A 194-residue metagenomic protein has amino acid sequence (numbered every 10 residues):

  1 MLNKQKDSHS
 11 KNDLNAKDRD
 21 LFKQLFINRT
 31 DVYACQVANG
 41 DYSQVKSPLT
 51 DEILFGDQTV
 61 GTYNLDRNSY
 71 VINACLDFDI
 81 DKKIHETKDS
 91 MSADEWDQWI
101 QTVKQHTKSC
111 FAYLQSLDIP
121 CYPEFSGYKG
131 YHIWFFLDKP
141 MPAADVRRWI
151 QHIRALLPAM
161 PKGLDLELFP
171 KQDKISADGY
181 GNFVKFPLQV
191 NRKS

Functional and structural regions predicted by a protein language model:
M1, D13, A159, G163-E167: Acidic/proline-rich low-complexity IDRs
L2-Y131, F136-H152: Signature for HUH/AEP ssDNA processing cores
Q151-P161: A common structural junction motif
P161-S194: Catalytic "initiation/cleavage/transfer" segments centered on a nucleophilic residue and adjacent nucleic-acid-engaging
